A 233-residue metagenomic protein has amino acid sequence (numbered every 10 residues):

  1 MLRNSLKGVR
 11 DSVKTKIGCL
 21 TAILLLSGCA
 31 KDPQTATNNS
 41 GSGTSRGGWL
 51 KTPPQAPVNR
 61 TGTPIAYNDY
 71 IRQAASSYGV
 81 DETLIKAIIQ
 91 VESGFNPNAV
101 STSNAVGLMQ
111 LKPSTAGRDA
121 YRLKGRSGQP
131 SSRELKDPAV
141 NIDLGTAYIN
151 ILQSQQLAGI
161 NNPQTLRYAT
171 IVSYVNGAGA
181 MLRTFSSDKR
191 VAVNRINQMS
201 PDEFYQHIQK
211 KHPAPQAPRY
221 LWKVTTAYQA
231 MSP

Functional and structural regions predicted by a protein language model:
M1-V13: N-terminal secretory signal peptides that target proteins for export/translocation
L2-N4, C29-T37, R118, G125-A147 (+1 more regions): Non-catalytic cell-wall polysaccharide-engagement segments
K14-L20: Sec-dependent signal peptide recognition, specifically the positively charged N-region followed immediately by
P33-W49: Short, low-complexity, disordered segments immediately C-terminal to signal peptides in bacterial exported proteins
S45-P97, A139-I142, S154-I160: Export/targeting segments at the very N-terminus of extracytoplasmic proteins
G79-P97, L111-K112, G145-A147, T170-V175 (+1 more regions): Short, functionally critical alpha-helical segments immediately adjacent to catalytic or ligand/cofactor-binding
A105-V106, P113: Acidic/His-rich structured neighborhood in mature extracellular/periplasmic domains
